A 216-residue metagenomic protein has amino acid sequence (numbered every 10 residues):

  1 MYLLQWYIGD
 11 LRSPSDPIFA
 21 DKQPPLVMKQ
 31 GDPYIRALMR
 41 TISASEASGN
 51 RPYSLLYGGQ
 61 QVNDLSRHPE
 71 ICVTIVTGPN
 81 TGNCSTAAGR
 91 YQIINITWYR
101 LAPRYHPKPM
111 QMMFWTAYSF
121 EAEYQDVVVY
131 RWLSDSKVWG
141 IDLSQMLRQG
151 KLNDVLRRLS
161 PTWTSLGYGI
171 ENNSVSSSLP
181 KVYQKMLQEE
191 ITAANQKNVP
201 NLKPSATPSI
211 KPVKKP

Functional and structural regions predicted by a protein language model:
M1-W115, V128-I141, Q145-P216: Cell-wall polysaccharide-cleaving catalytic domain and substrate-binding groove, primarily in peptidoglycan/chitin
W115-E123: A glycine-rich, coil/turn loop motif that links secondary-structure elements
